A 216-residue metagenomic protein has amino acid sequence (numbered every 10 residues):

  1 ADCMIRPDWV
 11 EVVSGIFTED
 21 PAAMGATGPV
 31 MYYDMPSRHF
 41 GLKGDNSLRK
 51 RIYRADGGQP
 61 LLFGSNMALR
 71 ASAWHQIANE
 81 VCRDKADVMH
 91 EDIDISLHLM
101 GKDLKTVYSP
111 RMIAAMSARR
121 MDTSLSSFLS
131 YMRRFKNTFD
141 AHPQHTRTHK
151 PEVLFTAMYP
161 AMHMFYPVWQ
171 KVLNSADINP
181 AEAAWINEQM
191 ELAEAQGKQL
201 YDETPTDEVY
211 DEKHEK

Functional and structural regions predicted by a protein language model:
A1-M4: The conserved acidic donor/metal-binding loop of glycosyltransferases
P7-F40: Conserved donor NDP-sugar-binding/catalytic core segment of glycosyltransferases
G28-P29, R38-P60: Short, flexible, basic/aromatic active-site loop/helix in glycosyltransferases
L62-A78: Conserved nucleotide-sugar donor-binding and metal-coordinating catalytic region shared by glycosyltransferases
K85-I95: Acidic donor-binding loop at a coil-to-helix junction in glycosyltransferase catalytic cores that engages
S96-A115: Catalytic donor-sugar/metal-binding loop of nucleotide-sugar-dependent glycosyltransferases
M116-N137: Nucleotide-sugar-dependent glycosyltransferase catalytic core
R134-K216: Terminal low-complexity segments of carbohydrate-biosynthetic enzymes
